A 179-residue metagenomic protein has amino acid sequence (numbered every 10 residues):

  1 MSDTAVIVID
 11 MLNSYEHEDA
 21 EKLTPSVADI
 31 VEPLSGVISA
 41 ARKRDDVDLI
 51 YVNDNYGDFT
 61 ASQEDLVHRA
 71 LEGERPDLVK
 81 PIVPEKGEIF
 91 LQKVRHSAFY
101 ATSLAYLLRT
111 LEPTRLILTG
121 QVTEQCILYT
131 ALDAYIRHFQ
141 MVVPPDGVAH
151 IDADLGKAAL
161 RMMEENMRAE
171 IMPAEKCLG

Functional and structural regions predicted by a protein language model:
M1-A5, P33-D46, V67-G179: Active-site-adjacent betaalpha module
A5-L12: Acidic-leg catalytic submotif of subtilisin-like serine proteases
L12, N55-G57, V122-T123, V148: Catalytic metal-binding/acid-base residues of hydrolase active sites
S14-E16, G57-S62, V79-F90: Short, basic/glycine-rich phosphate-binding loops at helix/coil junctions that contact nucleotide phosphates
H17-K22, A134: Surface-exposed, active-site-proximal loop segments in enzymatic domains
A20-V27, D65-R69: Short glycine-enriched, charge-decorated loop/helix-capping segments at active-site entrances that position
K22-D29, T119-T123: Short, glycine-rich nucleotide/cofactor-binding loops
V47-D54, F59, P144: Short beta-strand segments at enzyme active-site cores
